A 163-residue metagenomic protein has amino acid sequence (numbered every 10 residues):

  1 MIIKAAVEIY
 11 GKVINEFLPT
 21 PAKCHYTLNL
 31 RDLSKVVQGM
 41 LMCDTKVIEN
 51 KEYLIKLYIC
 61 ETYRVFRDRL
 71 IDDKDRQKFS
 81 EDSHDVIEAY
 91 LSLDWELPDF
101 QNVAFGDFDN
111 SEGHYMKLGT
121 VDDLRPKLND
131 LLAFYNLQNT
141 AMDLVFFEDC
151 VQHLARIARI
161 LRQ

Functional and structural regions predicted by a protein language model:
M1-R162: Alpha-helical lid/collar subdomain of P-loop NTPases
